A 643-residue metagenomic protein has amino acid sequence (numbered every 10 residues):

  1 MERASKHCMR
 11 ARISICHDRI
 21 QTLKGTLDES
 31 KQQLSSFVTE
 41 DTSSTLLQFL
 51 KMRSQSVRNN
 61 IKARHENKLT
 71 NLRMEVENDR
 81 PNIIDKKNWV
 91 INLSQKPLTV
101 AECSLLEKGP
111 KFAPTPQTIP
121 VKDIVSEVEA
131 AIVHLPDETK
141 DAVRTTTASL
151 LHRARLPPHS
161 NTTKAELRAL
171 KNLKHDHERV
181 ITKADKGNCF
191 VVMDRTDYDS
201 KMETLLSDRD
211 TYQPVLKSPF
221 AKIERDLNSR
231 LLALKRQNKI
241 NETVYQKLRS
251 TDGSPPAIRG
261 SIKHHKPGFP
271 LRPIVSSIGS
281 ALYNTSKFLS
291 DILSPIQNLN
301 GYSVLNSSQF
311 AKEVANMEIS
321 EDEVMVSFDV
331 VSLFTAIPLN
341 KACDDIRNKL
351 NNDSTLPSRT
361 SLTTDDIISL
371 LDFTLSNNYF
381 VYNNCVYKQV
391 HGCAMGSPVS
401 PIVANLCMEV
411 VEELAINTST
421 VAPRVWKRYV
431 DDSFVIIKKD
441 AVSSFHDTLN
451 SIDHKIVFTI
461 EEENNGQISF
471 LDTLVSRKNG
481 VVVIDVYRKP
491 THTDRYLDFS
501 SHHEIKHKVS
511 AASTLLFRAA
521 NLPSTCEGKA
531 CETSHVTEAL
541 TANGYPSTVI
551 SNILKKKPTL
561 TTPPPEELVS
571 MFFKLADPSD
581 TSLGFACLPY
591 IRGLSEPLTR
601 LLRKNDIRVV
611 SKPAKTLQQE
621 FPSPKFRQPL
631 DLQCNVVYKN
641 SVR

Functional and structural regions predicted by a protein language model:
M1-R643: Charged structural interfaces that engage phosphate-rich ligands and support phosphoryl-transfer chemistry
